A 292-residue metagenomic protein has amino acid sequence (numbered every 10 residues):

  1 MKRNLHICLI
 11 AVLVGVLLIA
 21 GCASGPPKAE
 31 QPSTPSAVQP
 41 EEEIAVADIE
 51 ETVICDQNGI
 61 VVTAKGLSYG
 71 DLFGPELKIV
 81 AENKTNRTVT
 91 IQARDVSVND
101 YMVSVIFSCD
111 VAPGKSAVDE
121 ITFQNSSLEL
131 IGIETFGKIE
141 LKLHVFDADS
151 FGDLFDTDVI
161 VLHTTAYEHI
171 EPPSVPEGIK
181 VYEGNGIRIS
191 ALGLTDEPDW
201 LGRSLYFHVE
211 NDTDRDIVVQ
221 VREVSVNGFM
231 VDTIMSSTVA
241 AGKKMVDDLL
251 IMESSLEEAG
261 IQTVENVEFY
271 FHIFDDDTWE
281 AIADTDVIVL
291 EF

Functional and structural regions predicted by a protein language model:
M1-V12: Bacterial N-terminal signal peptides that target proteins for export
L18-G21: C-terminal motif of bacterial Sec signal peptides marking the signal peptidase cleavage site
G25-T63, E177-Y182: N-terminal, intrinsically disordered, polar/charged segments of Gram-positive cell-envelope systems that serve as
G70-G74, V103-D153, F229-W279: Short, solvent-exposed, Trp/other aromatic-anchored flexible loops in extracytoplasmic proteins
D71-K78, W200-Y206, D284: Short, solvent-exposed loop/turn segments enriched in Ser/Thr/Gly
A81-N86, H208-T213: Asparagine-centered strand-capping/turn motif at beta-strand->loop junctions
R87-D95, R215-E223, Q262: Short, hydrophobic/aromatic beta-strand segments
L143-A191: Surface-exposed beta-loop interaction hotspot
